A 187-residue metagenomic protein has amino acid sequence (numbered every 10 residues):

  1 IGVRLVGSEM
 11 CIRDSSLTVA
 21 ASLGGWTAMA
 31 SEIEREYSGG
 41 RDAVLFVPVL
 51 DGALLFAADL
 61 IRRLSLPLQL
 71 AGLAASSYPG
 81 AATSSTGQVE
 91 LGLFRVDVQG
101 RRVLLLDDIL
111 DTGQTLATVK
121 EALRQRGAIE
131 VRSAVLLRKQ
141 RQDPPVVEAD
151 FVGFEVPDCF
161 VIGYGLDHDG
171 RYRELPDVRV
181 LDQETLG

Functional and structural regions predicted by a protein language model:
I1-I12: Single conserved hydrophobic/aromatic residue that forms the stacking wall/gate of nucleotide- or nucleobase-binding
S8, E36, R124-G187: PRPP-dependent phosphoribosyltransferase catalytic core
L17-E34: Loop-to-helix element that buttresses phosphate recognition and phosphoryl-transfer chemistry
S22, F46, Y164: Residue-level signature of catalytic and energy-coupling elements of molecular machines, predominantly ATP/GTP-dependent
W26, S65-V103, T112-E121, D143-P145 (+1 more regions): Short, glycine/charge-rich flexible loops or terminal/linker lids adjacent to PRPP-binding catalytic cores
A30-G80: Conserved PRPP/pyrophosphate-binding segment of the phosphoribosyltransferase/PRPP-pathway fold
A43, Q69, R102, I129-R132: Residues at the starts of beta-strands that form the adenosine-phosphate
